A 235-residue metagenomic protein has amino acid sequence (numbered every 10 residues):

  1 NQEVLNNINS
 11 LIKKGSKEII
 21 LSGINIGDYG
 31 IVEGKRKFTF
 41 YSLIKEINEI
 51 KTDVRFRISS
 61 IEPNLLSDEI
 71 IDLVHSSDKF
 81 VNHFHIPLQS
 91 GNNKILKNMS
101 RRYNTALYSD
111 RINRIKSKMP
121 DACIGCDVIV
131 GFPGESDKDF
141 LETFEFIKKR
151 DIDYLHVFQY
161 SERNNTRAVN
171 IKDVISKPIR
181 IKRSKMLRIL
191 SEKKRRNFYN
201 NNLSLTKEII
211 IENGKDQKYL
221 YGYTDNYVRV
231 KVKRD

Functional and structural regions predicted by a protein language model:
N1-Q2: Canonical Radical SAM [4Fe-4S] cluster-binding loop centered on the CxxxCxxC motif and its immediate flanking residues
I12-D137: Conserved SAM/AdoMet-binding glycine-rich loop
G23-N25, L88-N92, Q159-N164, T224-N226: Short, small-residue-rich loop/turn micro-motifs
V81-H83, M119, C123-G125, I152 (+3 more regions): Active-site lining segments that contact anionic ligands and/or coordinate catalytic metals
I86, D127, I147, L155 (+2 more regions): Hydrophobic, well-ordered secondary-structure elements that form the walls of internal hydrophobic environments
K138, E142-S184: C-terminal, non-catalytic macromolecule-binding modules
N170-D235: Terminal RNA-binding accessory module
